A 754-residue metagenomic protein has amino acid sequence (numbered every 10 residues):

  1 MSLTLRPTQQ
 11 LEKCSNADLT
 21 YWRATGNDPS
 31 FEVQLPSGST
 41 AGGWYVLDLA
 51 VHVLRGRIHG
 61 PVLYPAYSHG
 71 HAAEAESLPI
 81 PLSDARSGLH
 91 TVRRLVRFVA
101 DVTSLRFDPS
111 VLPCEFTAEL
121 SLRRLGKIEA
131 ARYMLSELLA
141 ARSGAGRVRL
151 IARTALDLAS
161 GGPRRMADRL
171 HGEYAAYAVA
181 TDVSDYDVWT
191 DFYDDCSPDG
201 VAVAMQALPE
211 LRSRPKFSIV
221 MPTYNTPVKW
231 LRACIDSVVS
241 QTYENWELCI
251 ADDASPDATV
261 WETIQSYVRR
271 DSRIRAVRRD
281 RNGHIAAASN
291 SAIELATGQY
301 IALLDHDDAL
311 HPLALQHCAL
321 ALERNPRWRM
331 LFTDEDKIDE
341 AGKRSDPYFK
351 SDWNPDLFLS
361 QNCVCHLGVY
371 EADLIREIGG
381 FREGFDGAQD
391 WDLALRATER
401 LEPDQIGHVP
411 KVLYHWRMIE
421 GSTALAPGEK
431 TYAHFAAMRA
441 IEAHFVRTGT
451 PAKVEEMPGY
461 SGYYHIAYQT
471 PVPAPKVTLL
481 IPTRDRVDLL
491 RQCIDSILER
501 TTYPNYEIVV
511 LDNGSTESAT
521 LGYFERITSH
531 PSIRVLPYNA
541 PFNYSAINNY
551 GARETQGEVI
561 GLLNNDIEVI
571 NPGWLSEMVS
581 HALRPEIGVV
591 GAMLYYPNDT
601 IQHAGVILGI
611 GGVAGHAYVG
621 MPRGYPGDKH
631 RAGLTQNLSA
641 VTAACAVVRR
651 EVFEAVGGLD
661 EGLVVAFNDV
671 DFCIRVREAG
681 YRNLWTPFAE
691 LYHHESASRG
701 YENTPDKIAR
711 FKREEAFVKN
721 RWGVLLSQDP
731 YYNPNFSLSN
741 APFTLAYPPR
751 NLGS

Functional and structural regions predicted by a protein language model:
R164, D168-V239, E442-V446, T450-E499: N-proximal low-complexity "stem/linker" segments adjacent to membrane-targeting elements
P215-V220, E247, D392, K476-L480 (+2 more regions): Cell-envelope/extracellular polymer assembly enzymes that use nucleotide-activated donors
V239-R278, L498-P537: Acidic donor-binding segment of Leloir-type glycosyltransferases
R279-A296, H317, Y538-T555: Glycine-rich, basic loop-to-helix element that forms the pyrophosphate-binding segment of sugar-nucleotide handling
I301, I560: Short aromatic/hydrophobic "clamp" motif used to bind/position activated sugar donors
L313-S345, I419, I567-V613: Conserved donor NDP-sugar-binding/catalytic core segment of glycosyltransferases
K343-C363, A592, G609-S639: Short, flexible, basic/aromatic active-site loop/helix in glycosyltransferases
L374, G384-V412, I441, W574-M578 (+2 more regions): A short, conserved alpha-helix in the catalytic core of glycosyltransferases
